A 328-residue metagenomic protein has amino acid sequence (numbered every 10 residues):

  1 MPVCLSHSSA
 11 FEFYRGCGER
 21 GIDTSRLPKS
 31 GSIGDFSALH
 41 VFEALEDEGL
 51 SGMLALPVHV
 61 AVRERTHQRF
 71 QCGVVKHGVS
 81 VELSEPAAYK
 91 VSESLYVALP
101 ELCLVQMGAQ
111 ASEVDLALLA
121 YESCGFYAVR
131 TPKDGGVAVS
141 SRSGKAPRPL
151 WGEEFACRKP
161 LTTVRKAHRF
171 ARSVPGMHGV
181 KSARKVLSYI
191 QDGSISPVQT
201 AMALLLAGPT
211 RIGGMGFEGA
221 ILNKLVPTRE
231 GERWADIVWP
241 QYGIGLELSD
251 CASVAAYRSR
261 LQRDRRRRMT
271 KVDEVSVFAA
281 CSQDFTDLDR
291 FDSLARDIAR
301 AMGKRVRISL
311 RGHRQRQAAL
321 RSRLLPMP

Functional and structural regions predicted by a protein language model:
M1-G179, V306-L310, Q317-P328: Short gly/ser-rich loop at a beta-strand->alpha-helix junction or flexible surface loop bordering the NTP-binding
L150-P328: Surface segments flanking catalytic/ligand-binding clefts of nucleic-acid enzymes
